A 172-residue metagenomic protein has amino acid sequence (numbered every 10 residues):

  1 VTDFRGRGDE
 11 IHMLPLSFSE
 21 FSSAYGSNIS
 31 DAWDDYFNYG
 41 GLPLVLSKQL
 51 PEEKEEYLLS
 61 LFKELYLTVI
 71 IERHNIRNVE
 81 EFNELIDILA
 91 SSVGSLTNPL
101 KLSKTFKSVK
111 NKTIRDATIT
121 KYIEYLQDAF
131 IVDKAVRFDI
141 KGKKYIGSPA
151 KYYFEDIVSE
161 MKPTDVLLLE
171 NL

Functional and structural regions predicted by a protein language model:
V1-E10, S23-I29: Short regulatory helix/loop adjacent to the ATP-binding pocket of P-loop NTPases
T2-G6, L16, N38-Y39, F62-Y66: Acidic/polar active-site rim loop that often engages polyanionic ligands
G8, S22-Y25, Q49, P163-L167: Short, flexible helix/strand-to-coil boundary loops that buttress conserved ligand/catalytic motifs in alpha/beta
D9-H12, Y153: Hydrophobic/aromatic beta-strand patches that form the interior of the parallel beta-sheet core in alpha/beta enzyme
G26-E64, I71: Amphipathic alpha-helical "lid/sensor" segments that cap RecA-like P-loop NTPase cores
P51-L172: Accessory nucleic acid-recognition modules appended to NTPase machines
